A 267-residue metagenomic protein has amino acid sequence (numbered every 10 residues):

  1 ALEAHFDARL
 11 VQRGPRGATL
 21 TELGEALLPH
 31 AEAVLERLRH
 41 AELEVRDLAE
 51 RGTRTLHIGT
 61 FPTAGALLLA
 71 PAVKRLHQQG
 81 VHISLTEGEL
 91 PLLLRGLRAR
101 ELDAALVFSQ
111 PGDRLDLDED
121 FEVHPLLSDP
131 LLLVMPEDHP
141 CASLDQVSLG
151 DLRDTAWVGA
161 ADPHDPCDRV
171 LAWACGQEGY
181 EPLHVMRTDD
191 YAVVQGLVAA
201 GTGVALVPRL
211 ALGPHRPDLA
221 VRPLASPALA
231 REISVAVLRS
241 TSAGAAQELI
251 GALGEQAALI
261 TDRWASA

Functional and structural regions predicted by a protein language model:
E3-E25: A short LG(V/I)-centered, amphipathic sequence patch enriched for acidic residue(s) preceding the LG motif
H5-F6, L27-A49: Alpha-helical linker/hinge and terminal dimerization helices associated with HTH transcriptional regulators
T21-G24, I58, G96-R98, L152 (+2 more regions): Hydrophobic residues within well-ordered alpha-helices
T53-R114, T188: Central regulatory/effector-binding core of bacterial HTH transcription factors
Q78-Q79, Q195, R209-D218, S226-A267: C-terminal effector-binding regulatory domain of bacterial HTH transcription factors
E89-L94, R98-L102, F108, P163-A220: Hydrophobic hinge/microswitch elements
F108, C141, D145, A156-E178 (+2 more regions): Secondary-structure junction motif
L117-L131, M135-W157, Q247: Flexible hinge/capping segments at coil-to-helix
